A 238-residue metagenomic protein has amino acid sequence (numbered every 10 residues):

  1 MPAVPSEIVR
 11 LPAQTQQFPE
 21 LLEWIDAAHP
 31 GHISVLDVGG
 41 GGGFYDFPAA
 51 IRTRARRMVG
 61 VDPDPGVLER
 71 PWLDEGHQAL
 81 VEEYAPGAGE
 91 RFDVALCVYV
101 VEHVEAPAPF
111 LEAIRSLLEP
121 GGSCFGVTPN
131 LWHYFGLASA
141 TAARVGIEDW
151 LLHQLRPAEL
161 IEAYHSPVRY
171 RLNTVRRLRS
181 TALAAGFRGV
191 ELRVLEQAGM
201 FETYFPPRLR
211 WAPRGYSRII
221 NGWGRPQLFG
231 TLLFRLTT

Functional and structural regions predicted by a protein language model:
M1-E90, V94-V98, Q197, G215 (+1 more regions): Conserved N-terminal segment of class I S-adenosyl-L-methionine
E23-A27, A49, R56, E112-S116 (+1 more regions): Surface-exposed alpha-helical segments enriched in charged/polar residues
L36, L117-L118: Generic leucine side-chain signal with a strong bias for well-ordered alpha-helical environments
R52-A55, G76-H77, L111-L117, T141-R144: Glycine-rich, phosphate-binding/catalytic loops in enzymes
Y99-H103: A short His-aromatic
E105-A113, S123-T237: S-adenosyl-L-methionine-dependent methyltransferase catalytic module, highlighting the catalytic core
